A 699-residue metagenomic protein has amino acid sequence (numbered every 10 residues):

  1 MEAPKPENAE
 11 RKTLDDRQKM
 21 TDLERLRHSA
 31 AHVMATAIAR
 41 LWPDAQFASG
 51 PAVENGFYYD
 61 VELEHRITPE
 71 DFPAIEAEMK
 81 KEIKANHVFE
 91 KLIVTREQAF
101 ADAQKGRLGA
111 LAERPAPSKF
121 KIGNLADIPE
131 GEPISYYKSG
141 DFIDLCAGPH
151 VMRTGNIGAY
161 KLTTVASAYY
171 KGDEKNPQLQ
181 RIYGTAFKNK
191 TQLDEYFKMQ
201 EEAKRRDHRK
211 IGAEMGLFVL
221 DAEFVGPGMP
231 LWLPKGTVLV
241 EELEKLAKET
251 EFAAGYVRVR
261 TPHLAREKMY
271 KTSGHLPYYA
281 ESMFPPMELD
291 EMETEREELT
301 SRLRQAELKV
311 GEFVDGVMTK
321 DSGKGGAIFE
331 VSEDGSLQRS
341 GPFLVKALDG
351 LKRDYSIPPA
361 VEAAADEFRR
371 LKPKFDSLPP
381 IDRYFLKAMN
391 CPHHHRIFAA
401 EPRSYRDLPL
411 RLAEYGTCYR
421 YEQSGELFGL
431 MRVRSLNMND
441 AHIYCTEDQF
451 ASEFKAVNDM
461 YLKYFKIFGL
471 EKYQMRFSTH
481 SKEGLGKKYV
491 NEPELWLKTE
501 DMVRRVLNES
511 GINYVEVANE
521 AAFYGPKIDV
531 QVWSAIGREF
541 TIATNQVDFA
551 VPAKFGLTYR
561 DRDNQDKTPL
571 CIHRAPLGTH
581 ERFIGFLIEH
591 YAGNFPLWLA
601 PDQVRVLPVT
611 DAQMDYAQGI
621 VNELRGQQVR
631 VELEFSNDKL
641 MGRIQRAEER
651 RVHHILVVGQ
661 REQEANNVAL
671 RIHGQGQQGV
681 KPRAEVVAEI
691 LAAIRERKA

Functional and structural regions predicted by a protein language model:
M1-Q46, E54, D60-A699: NTP/phosphate- and nucleic-acid-binding module
P51: Structural signature of FAD isoalloxazine-binding scaffolds in flavoprotein oxidoreductases
